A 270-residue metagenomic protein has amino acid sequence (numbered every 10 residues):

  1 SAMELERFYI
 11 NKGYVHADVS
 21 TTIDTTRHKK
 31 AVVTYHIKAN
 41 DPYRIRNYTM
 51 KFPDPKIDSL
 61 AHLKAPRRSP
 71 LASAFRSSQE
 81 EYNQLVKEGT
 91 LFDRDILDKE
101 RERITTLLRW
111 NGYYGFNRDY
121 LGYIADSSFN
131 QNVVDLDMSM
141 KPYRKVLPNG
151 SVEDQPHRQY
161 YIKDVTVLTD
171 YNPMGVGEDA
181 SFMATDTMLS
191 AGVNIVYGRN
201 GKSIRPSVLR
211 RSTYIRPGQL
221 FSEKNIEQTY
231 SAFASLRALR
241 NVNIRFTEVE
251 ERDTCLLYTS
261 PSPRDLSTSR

Functional and structural regions predicted by a protein language model:
S1-S235, T254: Interaction-mediating elements
A39-D41, E248, R264: Outer-membrane beta-barrel pore proteins
D137, N243-R245, L257: Structured core elements
L209, N243, E248: Structured DNA-binding interfaces in DNA transaction proteins
E248, D253-C255: Flexible, glycine/serine/threonine-rich loop segments and coil->beta-strand junctions that form periplasmic-facing
Y258-D265: Conserved small/polar residues in nucleotide/adenosyl-binding loops
